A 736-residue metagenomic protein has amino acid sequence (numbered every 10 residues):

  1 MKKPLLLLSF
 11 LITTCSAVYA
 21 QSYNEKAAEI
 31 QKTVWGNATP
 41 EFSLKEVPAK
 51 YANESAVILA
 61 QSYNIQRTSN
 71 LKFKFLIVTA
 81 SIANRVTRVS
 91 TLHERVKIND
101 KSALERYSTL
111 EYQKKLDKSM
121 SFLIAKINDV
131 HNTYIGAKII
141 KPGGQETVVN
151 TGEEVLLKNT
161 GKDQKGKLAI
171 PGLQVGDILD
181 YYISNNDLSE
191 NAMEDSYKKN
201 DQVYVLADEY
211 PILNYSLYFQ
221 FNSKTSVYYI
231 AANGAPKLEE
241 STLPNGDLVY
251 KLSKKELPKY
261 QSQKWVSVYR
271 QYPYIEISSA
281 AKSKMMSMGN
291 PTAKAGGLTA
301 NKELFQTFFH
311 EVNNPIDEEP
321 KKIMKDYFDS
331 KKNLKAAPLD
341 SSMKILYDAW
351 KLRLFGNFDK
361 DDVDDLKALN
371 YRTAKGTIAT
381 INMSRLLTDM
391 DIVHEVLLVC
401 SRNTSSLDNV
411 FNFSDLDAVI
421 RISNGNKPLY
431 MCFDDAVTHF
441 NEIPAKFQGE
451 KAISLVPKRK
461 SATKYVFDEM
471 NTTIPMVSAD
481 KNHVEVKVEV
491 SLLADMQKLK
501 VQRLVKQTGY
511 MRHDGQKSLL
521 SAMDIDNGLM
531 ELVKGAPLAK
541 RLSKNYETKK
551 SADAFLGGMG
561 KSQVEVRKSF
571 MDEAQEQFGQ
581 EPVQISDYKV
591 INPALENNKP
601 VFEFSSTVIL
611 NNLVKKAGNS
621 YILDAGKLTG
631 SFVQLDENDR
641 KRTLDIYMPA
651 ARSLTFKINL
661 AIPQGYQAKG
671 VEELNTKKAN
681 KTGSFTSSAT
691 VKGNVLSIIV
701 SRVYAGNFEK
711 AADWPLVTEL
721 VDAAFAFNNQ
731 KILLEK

Functional and structural regions predicted by a protein language model:
M1-E25, Y371: Bacterial Sec-dependent N-terminal signal peptides
Q21-A281, M285, I381, R385-M390 (+5 more regions): Beta-strand-rich, non-transmembrane domain signature
Y182, Q220, E311, P315 (+8 more regions): Generic, well-ordered alpha-helical scaffold segments in large soluble proteins
N185-A192, N611-L613, N707-F708: Short acidic/polar inter-strand loop motif in beta-rich domains
S287-K375: Secondary-structure boundary elements
L354-D359, T388-T404, A650, Y666-E672: Short, well-structured beta-strand/strand-turn elements
V601-L613, D645-A668: C-terminal substrate/ligand-recognition segments
F656, A668-A712: C-terminal soluble interaction/assembly domains
